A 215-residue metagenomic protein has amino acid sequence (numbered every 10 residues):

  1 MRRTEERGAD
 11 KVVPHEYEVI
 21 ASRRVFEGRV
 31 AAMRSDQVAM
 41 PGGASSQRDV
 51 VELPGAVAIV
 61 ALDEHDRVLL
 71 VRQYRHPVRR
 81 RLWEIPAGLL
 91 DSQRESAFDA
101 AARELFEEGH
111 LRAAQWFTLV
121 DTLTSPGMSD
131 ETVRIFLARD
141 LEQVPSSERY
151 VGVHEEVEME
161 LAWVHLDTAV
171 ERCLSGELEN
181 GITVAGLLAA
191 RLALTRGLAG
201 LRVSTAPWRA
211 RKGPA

Functional and structural regions predicted by a protein language model:
M1-E27, M33: N-terminal presequences and immediately downstream first alpha-helices
R2-G8, V12-P14, R81, T118 (+3 more regions): Nudix hydrolase/Nudix homology domain
R2-R3, E16, L53, A58-R103 (+3 more regions): Conserved Nudix-box catalytic region and its N-terminal flanking loop in Nudix hydrolases and closely related
E18, R112-L119: A short coil-to-beta-strand element that immediately follows conserved catalytic motifs
A21-V60, E64-H65: Acidic, metal-coordinating catalytic segment for phosphate/diphosphate chemistry, firing primarily on the Nudix
S22-V25, V120-S125: Short, solvent-exposed loop/turn elements at beta->coil junctions and helix N-caps that rim active or binding pockets
M33-Q37, V60, L70, I135-L137 (+1 more regions): Conserved hydrophobic/aromatic beta-strand scaffold that supports enzyme active sites
Q37-G42, P126-S146: Active-site-adjacent beta-strand/loop module that shapes the phosphate/pyrophosphate-binding cleft
